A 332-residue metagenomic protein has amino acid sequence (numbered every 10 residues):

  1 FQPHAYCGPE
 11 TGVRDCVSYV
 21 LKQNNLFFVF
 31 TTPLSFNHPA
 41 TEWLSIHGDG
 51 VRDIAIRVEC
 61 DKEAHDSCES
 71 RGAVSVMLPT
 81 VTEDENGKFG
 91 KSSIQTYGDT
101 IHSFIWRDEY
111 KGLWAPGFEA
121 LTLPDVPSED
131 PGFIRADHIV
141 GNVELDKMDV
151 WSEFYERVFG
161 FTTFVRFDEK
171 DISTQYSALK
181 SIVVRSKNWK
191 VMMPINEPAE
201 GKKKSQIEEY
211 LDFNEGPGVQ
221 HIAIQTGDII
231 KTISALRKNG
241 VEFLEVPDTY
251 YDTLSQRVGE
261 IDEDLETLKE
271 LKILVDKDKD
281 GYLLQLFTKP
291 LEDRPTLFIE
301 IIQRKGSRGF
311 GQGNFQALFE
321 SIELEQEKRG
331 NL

Functional and structural regions predicted by a protein language model:
F1-F27, S70, P79-E85, S93-Q95 (+5 more regions): Core segments of cupin and vicinal oxygen chelate
F1-T122, H138, Q285-F287: An N-terminus-focused feature that recognizes amino-terminal "leader" regions
Y19-V20, P39-S67, R71, S93-Q95 (+3 more regions): Vicinal oxygen chelate
V51-I56, K111-S152, E215-I224, N314-L324 (+1 more regions): N-terminal beta-strand motif that seeds the catalytic metal site of vicinal oxygen chelate
F104-Y110, E197-A199, I302-G306: Short beta->alpha transition motifs characteristic of CBS
N188-E209: Active-site-adjacent "gating/activation" loops or surface patches in catalytic cores
M193, E215-L291, L297-R304: Long compositionally biased, domain-poor regions of proteins
Q285, R294-L332: TerminUS-proximal long segments
